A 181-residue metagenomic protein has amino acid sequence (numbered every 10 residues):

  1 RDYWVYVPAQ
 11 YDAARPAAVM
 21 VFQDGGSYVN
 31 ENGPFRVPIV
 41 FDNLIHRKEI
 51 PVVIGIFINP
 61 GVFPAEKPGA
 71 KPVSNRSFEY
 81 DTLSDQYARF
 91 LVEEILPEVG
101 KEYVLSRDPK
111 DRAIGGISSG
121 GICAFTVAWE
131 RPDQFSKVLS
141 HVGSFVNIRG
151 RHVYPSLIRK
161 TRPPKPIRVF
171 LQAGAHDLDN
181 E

Functional and structural regions predicted by a protein language model:
R1-E181: Non-catalytic cap/lid and distal C-terminal segments of serine-dependent acyl enzymes
